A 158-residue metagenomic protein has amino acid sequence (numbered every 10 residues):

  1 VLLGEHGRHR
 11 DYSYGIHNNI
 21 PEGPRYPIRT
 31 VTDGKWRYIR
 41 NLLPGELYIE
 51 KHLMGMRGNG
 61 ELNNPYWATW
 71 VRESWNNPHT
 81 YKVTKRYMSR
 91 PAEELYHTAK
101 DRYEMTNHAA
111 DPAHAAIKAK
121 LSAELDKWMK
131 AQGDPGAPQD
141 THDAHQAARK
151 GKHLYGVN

Functional and structural regions predicted by a protein language model:
V1-E94: C-terminal cap/loop subdomain of S1 sulfatases and analogous C-terminal strand-loop tails that border
E73-E93, T98-N158: Long, internal low-complexity/basic segments
